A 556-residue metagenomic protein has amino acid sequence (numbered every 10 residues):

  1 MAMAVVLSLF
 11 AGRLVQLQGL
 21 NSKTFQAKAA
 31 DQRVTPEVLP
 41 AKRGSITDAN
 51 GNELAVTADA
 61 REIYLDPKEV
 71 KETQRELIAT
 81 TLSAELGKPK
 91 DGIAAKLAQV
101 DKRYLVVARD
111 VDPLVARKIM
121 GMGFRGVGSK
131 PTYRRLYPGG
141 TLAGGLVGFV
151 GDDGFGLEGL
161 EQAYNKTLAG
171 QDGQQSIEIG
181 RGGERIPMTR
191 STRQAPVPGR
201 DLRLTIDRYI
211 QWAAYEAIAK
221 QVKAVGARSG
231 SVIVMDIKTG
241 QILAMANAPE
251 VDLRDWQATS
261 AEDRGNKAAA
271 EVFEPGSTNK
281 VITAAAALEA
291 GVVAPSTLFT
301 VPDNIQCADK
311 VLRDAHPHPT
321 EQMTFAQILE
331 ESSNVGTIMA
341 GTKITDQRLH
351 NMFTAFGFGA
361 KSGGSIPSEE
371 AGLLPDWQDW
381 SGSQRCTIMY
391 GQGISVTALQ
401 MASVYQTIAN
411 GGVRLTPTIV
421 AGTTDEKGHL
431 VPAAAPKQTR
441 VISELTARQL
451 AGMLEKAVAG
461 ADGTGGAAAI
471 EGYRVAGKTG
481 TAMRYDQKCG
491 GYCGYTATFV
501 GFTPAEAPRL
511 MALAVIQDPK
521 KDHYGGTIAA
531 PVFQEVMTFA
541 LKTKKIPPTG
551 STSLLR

Functional and structural regions predicted by a protein language model:
M1-T24: Hydrophobic alpha-helical transmembrane signal-anchor segments
T24-P40, I210-V225: Short, basic/aromatic recognition patches
R33, V38-K42, D172, G226-G230 (+1 more regions): Short, small/polar residue-rich loop motifs at catalytic or cofactor-binding pockets
T57-E62, D66, D153, A244-E250: Short beta->alpha transition motifs characteristic of CBS
L65, L77-A84, A98-G199, A514 (+1 more regions): Small/polar-residue-rich segments within soluble enzyme cores
R181-S191, D236-S277, I282-D518, S553-R556: Beta-lactam-recognizing serine transpeptidase/beta-lactamase-like catalytic domain environment
I186-G230: Conserved, well-ordered alpha-helix/loop/beta-strand core segments that scaffold catalytic motifs
L430-A435, A530-R556: Short, gly/Ser/Thr-rich active-site loops of penicillin-recognizing serine hydrolases
